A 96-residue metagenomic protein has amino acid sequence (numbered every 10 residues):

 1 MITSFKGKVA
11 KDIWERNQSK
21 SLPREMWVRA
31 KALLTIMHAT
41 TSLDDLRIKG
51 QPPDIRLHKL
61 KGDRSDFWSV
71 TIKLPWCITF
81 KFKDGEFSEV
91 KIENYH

Functional and structural regions predicted by a protein language model:
M1-L74, K83-H96: Basic, Lys/Arg-enriched alpha-helical interface segments
W76-I78: Histidine-centered metal-chelating micro-motifs
